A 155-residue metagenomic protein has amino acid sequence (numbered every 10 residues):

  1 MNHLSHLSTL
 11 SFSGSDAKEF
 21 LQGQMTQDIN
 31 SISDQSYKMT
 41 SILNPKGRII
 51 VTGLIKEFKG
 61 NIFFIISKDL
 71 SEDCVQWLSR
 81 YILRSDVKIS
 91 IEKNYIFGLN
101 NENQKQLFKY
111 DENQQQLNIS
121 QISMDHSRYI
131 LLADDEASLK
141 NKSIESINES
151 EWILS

Functional and structural regions predicted by a protein language model:
M1-S155: Basic, glycine/lysine-rich polyanion-binding surfaces/domains
